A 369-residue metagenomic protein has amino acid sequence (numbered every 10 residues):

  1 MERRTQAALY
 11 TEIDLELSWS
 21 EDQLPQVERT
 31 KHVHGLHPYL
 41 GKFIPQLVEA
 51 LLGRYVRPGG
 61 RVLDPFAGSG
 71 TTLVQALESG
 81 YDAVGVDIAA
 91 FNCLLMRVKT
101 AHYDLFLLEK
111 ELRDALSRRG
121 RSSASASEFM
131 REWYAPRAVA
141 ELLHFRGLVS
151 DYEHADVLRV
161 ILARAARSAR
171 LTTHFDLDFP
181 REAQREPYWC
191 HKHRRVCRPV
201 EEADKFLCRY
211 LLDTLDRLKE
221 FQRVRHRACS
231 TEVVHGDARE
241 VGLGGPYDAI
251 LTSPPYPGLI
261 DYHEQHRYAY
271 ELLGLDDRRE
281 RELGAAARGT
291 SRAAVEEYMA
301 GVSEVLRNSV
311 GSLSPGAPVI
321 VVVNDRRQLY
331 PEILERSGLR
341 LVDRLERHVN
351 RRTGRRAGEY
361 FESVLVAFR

Functional and structural regions predicted by a protein language model:
M1-P58: S-adenosyl-L-methionine
V48, V62-S79, A83-A89, M96 (+4 more regions): Conserved proline-anchored active-site loop of SAM-dependent methyltransferases that bridges a beta-strand
A89-L148, Y152, G274-R288: Conserved phosphoryl-transfer catalytic core
V139-T252, P257-I260: SAM-dependent nucleic-acid methyltransferase catalytic core
P255-G301: Mobile active-site "lid"/loop adjacent to the S-adenosyl-L-methionine
R278-L283, A317-V323: Conserved beta-strand signature within the Rossmann-like core of class I S-adenosyl-L-methionine
M299-P315, L334: A short glycine-rich, Lys/Arg-flanked "PGG" loop and its adjoining helix->strand segment in the class I
N324-R369: Class I S-adenosyl-L-methionine
